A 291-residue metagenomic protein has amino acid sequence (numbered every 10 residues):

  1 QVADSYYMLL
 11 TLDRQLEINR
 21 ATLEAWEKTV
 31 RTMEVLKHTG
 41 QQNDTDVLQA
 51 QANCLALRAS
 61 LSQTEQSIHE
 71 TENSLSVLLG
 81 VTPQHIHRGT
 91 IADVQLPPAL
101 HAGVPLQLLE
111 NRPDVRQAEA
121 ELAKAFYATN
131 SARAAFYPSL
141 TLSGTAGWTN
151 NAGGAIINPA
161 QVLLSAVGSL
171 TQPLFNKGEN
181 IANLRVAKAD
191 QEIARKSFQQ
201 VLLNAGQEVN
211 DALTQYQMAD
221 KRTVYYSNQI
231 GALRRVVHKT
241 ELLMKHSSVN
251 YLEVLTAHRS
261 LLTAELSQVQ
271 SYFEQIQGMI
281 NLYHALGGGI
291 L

Functional and structural regions predicted by a protein language model:
Q1-V104, Q215, A219, K239-L242 (+1 more regions): Periplasmic alpha-helical coiled-coil/stalk elements that build and connect Gram-negative outer-membrane
A21, K28-V35, A59, Q66 (+13 more regions): Regular, well-ordered alpha-helical segments
L36-Q41, M244-S248, A285-G289: A short glycine-centered flexible hinge/capping loop motif at secondary-structure junctions
N43-T45, S248-Q270: Short terminal targeting/anchoring segments
T45-Q49, N111-A120, N130-Y137, T141 (+3 more regions): Sec/SRP-type N-terminal targeting helices
P83, L96, L266-L291: Acidic, low-complexity, intrinsically disordered peripheral segments
A146-N150, Q172-L174, L286: Transmembrane beta-strands of outer-membrane beta-barrel pores
